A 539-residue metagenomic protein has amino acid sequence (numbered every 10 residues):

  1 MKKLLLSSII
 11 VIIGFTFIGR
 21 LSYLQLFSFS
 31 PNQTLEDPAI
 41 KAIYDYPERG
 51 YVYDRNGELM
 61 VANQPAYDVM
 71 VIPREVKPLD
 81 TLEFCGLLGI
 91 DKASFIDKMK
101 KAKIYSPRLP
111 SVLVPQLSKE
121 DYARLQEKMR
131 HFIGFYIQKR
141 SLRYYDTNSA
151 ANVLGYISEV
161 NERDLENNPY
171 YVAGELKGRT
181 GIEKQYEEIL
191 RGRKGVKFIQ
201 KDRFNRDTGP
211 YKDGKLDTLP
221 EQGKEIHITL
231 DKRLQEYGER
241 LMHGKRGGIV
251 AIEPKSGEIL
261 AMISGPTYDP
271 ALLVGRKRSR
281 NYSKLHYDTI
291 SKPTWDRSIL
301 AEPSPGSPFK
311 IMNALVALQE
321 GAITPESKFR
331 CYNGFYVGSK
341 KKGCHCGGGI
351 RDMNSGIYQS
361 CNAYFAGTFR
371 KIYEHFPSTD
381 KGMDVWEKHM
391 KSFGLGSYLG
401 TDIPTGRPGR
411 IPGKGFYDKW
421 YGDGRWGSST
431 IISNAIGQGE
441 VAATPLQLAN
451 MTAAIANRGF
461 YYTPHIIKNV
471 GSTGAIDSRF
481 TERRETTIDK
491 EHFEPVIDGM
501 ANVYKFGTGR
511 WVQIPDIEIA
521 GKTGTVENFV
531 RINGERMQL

Functional and structural regions predicted by a protein language model:
M1-R278, E302, G382-S392, A435 (+3 more regions): Periplasmic/cell-envelope proteins involved in peptidoglycan metabolism and beta-lactam response
V61, D202-D207, K212-K215, P254-P308 (+1 more regions): Beta-lactam-recognizing serine transpeptidase/beta-lactamase-like catalytic domain environment
